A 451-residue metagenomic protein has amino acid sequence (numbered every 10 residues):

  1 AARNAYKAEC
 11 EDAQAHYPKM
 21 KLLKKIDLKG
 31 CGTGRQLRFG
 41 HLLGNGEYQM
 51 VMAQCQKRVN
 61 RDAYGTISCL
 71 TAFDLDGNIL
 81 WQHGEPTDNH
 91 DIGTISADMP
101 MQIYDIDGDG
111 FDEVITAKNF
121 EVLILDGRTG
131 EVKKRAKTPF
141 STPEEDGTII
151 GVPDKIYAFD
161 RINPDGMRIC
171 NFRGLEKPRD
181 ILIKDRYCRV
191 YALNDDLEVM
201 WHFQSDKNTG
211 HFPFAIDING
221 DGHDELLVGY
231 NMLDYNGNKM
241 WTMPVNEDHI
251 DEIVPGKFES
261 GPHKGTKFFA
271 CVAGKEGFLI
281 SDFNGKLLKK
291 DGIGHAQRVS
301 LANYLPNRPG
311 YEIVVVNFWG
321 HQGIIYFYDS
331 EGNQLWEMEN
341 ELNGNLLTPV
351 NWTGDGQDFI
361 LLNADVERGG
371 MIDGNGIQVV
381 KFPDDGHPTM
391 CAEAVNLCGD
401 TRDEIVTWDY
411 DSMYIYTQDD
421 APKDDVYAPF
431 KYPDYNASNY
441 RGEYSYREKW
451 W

Functional and structural regions predicted by a protein language model:
A1-W451: Beta-propeller-forming repeat regions
